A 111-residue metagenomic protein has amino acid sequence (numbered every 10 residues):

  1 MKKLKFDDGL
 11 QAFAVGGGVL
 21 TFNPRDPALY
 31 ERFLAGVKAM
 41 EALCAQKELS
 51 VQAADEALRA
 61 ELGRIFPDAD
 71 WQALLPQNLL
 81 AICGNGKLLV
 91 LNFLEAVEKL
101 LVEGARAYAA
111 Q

Functional and structural regions predicted by a protein language model:
M1-Q46, E103-Q111: Short, charged/polar N-terminal "headpieces" of proteins
F22, D26-L29, F33, V51 (+4 more regions): Intrinsic-disorder-associated interaction segments
V37-E48, D70-N78: Short amphipathic alpha-helical segments and their helix-coil junctions
M40, K47, V51-L58, E98: Contiguous, amphipathic alpha-helical segments that mediate oligomerization or scaffolding in large protein assemblies
D68-Q111: C-terminal charged interaction modules
